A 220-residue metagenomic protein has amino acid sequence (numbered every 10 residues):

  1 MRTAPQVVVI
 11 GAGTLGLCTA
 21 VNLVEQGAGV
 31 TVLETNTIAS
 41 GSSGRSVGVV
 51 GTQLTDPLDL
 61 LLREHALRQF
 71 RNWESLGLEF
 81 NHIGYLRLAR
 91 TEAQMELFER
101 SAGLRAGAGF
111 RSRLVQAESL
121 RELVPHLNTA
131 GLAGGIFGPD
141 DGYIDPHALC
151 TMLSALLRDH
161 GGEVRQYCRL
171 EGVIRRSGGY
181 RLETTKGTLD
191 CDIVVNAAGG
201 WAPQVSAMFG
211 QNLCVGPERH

Functional and structural regions predicted by a protein language model:
P5-T31: N-terminal Rossmann-like FAD-binding beta1-loop-alpha1 element of flavoenzymes
I10, T52, N196-A197: Redox-cofactor binding/interface segments in oxidoreductases and associated redox assembly factors
V24-G44: Glycine-rich FAD pyrophosphate-binding loop
Q26, A108, L156-H160: Conserved dinucleotide-binding and phosphotransfer motif residues
V30, S112, V194: Hydrophobic anchor at the start of a short beta-strand that flanks the dinucleotide cofactor-binding loop
V47-L123: Dinucleotide-binding Rossmann-like beta1-alpha1 core, especially the glycine-rich loop that anchors the ADP
I136-I193, A197, W201: Helical element adjacent to the flavin cofactor pocket in flavoenzyme catalytic cores
T188-H220: Central helical "cap/lid" subdomain
